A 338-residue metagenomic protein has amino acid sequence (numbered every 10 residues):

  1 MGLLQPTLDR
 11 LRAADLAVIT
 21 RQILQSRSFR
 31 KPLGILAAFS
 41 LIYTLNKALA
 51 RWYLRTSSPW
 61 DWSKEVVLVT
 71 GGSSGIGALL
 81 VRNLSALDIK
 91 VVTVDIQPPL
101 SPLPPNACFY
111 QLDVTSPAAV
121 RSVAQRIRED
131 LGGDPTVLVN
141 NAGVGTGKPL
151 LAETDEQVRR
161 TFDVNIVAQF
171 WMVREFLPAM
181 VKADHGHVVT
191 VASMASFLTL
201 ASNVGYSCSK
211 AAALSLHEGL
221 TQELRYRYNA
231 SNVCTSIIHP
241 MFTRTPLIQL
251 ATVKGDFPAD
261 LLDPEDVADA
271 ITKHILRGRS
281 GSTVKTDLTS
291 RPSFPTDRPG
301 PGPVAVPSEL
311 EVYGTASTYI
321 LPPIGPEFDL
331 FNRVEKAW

Functional and structural regions predicted by a protein language model:
R51-K90: Canonical Rossmann dinucleotide-binding motif of NAD(H)/NADP(H)-dependent dehydrogenases/reductases, specifically
N141-G147: Conserved NAD(P)H cofactor-binding loop of Rossmann-fold oxidoreductase domains
P149-L150, T154-R159: Substrate-binding pocket helix/loop in short-chain dehydrogenase/reductase
E153, T199-S207: Active-site loop-to-helix junction immediately N-terminal to the catalytic Tyr of the SDR YXXXK motif in Rossmann-fold
V173, S209: Active-site helix of classical SDR
S193: Residue(s) in the substrate-gating loop at a strand-loop-helix junction that position the organic substrate next
R225-L288: SDR active-site lid
